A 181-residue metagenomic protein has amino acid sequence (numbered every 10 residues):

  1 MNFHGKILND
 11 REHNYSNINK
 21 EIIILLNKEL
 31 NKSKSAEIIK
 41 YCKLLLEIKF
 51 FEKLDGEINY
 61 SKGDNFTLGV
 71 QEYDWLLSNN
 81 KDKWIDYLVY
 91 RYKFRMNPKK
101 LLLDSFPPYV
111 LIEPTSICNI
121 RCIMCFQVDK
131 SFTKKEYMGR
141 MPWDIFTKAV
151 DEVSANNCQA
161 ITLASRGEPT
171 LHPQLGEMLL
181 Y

Functional and structural regions predicted by a protein language model:
M1-I39, K43: Intrinsically disordered, low-structural-confidence terminal and linker regions
N27-Y181: Conserved alpha-helical substructure of the radical SAM core
